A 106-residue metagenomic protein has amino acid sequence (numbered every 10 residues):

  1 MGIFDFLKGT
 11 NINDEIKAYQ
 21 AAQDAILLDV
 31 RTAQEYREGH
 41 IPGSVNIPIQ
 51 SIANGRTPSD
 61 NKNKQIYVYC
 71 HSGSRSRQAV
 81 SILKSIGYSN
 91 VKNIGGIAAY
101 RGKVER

Functional and structural regions predicted by a protein language model:
G2-A18, A22-A25, A33-Q65, S74-R106: Rhodanese-like catalytic fold shared by cysteine-dependent sulfurtransferases and DSP/PTP-type phosphatases
D29: N-terminal glycine-rich beta->alpha transition that marks the start or flank of a dinucleotide-binding site
Y69: Short, surface-exposed ligand- or partner-binding patches at beta-edge/loop junctions that are enriched in aromatics
